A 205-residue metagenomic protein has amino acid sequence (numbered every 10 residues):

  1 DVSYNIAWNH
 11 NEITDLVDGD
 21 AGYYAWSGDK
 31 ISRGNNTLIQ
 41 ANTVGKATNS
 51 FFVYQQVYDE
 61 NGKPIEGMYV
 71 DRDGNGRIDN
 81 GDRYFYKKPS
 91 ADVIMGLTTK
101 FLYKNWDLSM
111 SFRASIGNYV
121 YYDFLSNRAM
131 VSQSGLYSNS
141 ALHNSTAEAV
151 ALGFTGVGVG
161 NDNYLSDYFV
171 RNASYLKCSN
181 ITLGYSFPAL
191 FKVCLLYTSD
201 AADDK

Functional and structural regions predicted by a protein language model:
D1-P89: Conserved small-residue
D1-S3, G96-T98, N180-T182: Membrane-embedded beta-strand positions in outer-membrane beta-barrel channels/transporters
V2-Y4, M110, S199: Membrane-embedded beta-strand positions of outer-membrane beta-barrel proteins
I6-E12, Y103-N105, A114-N118, N180 (+1 more regions): Transmembrane beta-strands of outer-membrane beta-barrel pores
Y84-Y86, M95-T98, A189-F191: Generic recognition of flexible, low-complexity loop/linker segments
V93-M95, K104-W106, S174, L195-L196: Outer-envelope beta-barrel architecture signal
S115-S199: Extracytoplasmic gating/loop element in the C-terminal half of outer-membrane beta-barrel translocons and assembly
D200-K205: A short, hydrophobic C-terminal helix/tail in secreted or cell-surface proteins
